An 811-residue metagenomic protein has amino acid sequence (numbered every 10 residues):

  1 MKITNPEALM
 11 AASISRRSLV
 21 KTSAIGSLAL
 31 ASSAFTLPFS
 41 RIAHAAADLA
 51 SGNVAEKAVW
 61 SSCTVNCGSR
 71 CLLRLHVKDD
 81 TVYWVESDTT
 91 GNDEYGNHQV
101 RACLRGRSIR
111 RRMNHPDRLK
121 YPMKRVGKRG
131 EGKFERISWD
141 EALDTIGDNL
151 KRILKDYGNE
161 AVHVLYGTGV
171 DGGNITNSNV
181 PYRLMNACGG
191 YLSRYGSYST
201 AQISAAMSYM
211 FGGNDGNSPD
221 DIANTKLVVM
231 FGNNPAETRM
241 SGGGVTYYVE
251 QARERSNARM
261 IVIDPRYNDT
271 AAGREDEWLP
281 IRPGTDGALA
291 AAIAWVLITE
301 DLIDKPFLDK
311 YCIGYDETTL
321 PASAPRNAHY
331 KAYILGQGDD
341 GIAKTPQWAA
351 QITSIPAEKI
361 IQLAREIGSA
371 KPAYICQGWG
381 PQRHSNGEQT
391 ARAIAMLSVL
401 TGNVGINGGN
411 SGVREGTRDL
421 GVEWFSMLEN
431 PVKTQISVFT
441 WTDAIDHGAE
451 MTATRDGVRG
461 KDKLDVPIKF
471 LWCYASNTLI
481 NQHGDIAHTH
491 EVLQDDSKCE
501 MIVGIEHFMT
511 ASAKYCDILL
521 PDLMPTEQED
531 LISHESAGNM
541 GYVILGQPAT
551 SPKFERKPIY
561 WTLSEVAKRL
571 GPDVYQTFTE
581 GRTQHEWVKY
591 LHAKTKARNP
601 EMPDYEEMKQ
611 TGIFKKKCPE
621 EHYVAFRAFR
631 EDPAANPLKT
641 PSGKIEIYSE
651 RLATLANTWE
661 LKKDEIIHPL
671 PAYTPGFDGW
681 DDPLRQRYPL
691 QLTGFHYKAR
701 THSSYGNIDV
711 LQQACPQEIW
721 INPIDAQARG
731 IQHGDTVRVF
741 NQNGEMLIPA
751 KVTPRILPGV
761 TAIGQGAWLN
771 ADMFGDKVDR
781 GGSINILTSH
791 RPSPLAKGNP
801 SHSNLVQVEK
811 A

Functional and structural regions predicted by a protein language model:
K2-E7, S178-I263, T270, A288 (+3 more regions): Extended redox/cofactor-interaction regions of prokaryotic respiratory oxidoreductases
K2-L302, A328, K461, K469 (+4 more regions): N-terminal export/assembly segments and adjacent metallocofactor-ligating motifs of anaerobic energy-metabolism
R266-A370: Long, well-ordered, tryptophan-enriched scaffold segments
K310-I313, I367, N410-G421, T579-K594 (+1 more regions): A glycine-rich phosphate-binding loop feature that marks nucleotide/adenosyl-phosphate handling sites
R326-I445: Active-site phosphate/pyrophosphate-binding segments
E500-M501, P548-A567: Phosphate/diphosphate-binding loops
T526-P552, A567-R569, Y648, V752: Glycine/threonine-rich phosphate-binding loop and adjacent beta-strand/alpha-helix elements that clamp
I559-T611, S703-Y705, D709-W720, I724-A811: Long, contiguous, secondary-structure-rich segments that constitute the structural scaffold of globular domains
